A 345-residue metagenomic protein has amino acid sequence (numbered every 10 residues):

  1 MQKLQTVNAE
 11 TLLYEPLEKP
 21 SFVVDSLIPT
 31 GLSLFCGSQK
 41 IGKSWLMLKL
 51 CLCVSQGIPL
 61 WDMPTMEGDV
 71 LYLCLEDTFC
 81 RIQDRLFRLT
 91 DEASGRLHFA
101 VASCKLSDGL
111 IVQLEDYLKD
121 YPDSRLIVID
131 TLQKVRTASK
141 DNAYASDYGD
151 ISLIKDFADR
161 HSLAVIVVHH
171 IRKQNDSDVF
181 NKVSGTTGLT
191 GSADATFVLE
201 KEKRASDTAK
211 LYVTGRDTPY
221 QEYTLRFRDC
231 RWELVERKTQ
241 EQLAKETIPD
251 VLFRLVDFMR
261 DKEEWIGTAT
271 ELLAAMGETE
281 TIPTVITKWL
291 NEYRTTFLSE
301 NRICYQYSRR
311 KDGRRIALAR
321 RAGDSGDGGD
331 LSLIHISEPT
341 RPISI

Functional and structural regions predicted by a protein language model:
Q2-L4, E10, L17-K19, V23-V24 (+5 more regions): Conserved inter-motif catalytic segment of the P-loop NTP-binding fold
P29-S33, G68: Pre-Walker A (Motif I) flank of P-loop NTPase domains
L34-C36, K40, S44-W45, L73 (+3 more regions): Phosphate-binding/switch region of NTP-binding enzymes
L46, L50: Hydrophobic positions on the alpha1 helix immediately C-terminal to the Walker A/P-loop
R216-E264: Conserved alpha/beta core segments of nucleic-acid transaction machinery
E264-A275: Short acidic, hydrophobic short linear motifs in intrinsically disordered regions
A274-L333: Terminal-proximal interaction/regulatory segments of ATP-powered molecular machines
I334-I345: Single conserved hydrophobic/aromatic residue that forms the stacking wall/gate of nucleotide- or nucleobase-binding
